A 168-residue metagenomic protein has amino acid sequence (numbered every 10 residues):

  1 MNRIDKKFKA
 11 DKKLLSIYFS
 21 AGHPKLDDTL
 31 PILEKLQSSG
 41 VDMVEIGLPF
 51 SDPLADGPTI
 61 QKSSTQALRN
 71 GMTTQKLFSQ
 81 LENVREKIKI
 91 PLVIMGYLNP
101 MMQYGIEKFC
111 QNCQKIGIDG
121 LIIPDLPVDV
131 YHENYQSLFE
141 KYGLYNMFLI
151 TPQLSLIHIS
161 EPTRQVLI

Functional and structural regions predicted by a protein language model:
M1-S16: N-terminal amphipathic alpha-helix/helix-capping segment at the start of soluble metabolic enzymes
N2-D5, D52-P58, M72-S79, M102-I106 (+2 more regions): Active-site-adjacent beta->alpha loops and helix N-cap segments on the catalytic face of soluble alpha/beta enzymes
S16-D28, V93-G105, L149-Q153: Active-site mouth loops of central-metabolism enzymes
I17, G47, C113, P162: Conserved, mostly hydrophobic/aromatic
L48, Q61-L126: Active-site beta->alpha loop and helix N-cap motifs at the rims of alpha/beta catalytic domains
N70-G71, D119-Y131, Y145-L154, S160: Catalytic beta/alpha-barrel core
I157-E161, Q165-I168: Single conserved hydrophobic/aromatic residue that forms the stacking wall/gate of nucleotide- or nucleobase-binding
